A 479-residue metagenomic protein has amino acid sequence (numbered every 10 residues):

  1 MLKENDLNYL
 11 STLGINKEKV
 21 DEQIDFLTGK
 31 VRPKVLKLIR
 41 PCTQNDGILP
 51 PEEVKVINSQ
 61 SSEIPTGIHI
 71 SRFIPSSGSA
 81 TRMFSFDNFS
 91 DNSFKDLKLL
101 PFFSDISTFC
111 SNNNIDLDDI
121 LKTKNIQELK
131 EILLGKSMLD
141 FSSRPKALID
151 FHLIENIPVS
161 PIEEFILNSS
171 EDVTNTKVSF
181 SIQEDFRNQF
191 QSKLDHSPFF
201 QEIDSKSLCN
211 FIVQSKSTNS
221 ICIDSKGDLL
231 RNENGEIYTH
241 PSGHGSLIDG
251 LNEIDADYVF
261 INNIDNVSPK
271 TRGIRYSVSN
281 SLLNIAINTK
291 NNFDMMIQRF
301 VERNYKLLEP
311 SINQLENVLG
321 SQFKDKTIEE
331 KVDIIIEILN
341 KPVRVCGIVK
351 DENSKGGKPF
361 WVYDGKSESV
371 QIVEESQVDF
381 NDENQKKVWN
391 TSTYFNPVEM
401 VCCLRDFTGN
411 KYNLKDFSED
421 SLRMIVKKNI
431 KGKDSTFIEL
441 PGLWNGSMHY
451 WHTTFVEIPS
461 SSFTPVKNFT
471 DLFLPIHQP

Functional and structural regions predicted by a protein language model:
L2-T43, I334-N340, R344-C346, E352 (+3 more regions): Long, compositionally biased intrinsically disordered regions
L7-L10, L36-E352, G357-N381, L440 (+2 more regions): Domain-scale recognition of functional cores that engage charged ligands
Y9-I15, V20-Q23, L139-F141, I149-N156 (+5 more regions): Non-transmembrane, interaction-prone segments in cytosolic or luminal domains
K136-L139, D265, K270, N280-E316 (+1 more regions): Conserved catalytic alpha/beta cores of large enzymes that bind or transform nucleotide phosphates and polynucleotides
